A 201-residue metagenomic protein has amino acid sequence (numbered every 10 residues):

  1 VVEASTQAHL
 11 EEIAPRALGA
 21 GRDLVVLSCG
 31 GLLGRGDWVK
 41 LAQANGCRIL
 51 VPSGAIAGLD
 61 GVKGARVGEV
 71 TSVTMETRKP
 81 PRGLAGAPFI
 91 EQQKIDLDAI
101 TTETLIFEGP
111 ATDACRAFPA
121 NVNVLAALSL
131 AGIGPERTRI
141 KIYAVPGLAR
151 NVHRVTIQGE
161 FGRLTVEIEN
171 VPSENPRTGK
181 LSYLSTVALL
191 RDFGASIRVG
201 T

Functional and structural regions predicted by a protein language model:
V1-T6: N-terminal Rossmann-like NAD(P) cofactor-binding module of classical short-chain dehydrogenase/reductase
A8-A20, L27-R48: Rossmann-fold NAD(P)-binding glycine/threonine-rich loop
A14-R16, R22, W38, N45 (+4 more regions): Alpha-helix boundary/interfacial micro-motifs
L50-T201: Active-site-lining helix/loop region of Rossmann-like oxidoreductase modules
